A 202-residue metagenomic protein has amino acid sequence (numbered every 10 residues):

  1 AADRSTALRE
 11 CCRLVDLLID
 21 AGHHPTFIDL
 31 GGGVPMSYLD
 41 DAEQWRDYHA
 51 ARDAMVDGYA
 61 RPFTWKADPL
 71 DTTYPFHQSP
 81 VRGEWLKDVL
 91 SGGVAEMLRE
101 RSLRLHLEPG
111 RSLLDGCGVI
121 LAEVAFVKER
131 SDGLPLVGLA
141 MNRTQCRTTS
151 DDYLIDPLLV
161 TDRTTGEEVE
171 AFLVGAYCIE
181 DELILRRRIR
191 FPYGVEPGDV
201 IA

Functional and structural regions predicted by a protein language model:
A1-D29, A125-V127: Active-site-proximal beta-alpha core segment in soluble small-molecule metabolic enzymes
A2-R4, Y38-Q44, C117-V119, T149-D152: Short acidic, glycine/serine/threonine-rich loops at helix termini
A7-L14, Q44, A51-M55, L90: A general structural detector for well-ordered alpha-helical segments in enzyme core domains, enriched
A21-T26, P35-A67: Internal, charge-rich low-complexity segments
I28-P35, P109-R111: Glycine-rich beta-strand-to-loop/alpha-helix junction loops that act as flexible
A51-A202: Charged (often Lys/Glu-rich) extended helix/loop segments that serve as interaction or gating elements
